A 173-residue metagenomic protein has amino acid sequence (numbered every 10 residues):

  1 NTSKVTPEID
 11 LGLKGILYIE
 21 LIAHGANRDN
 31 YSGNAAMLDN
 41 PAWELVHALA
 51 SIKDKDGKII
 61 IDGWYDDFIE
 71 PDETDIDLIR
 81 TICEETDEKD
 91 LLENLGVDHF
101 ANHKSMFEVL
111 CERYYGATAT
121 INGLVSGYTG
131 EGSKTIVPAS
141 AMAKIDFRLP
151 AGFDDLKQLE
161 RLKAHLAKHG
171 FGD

Functional and structural regions predicted by a protein language model:
N1-G12: Acidic/histidine-rich catalytic neighborhood of metal-dependent amide-processing enzymes
V5, Y18-D173: Metal-dependent amide/peptide-bond hydrolase catalytic core, centered on the "pita-bread" metallohydrolase fold
G12-Y18: Active-site PLP attachment segment
